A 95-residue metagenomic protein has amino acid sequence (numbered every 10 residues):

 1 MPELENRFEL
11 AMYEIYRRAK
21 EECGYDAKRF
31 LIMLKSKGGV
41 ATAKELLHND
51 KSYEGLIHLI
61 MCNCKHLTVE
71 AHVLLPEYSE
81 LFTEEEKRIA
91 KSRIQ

Functional and structural regions predicted by a protein language model:
M1, E9, Y53-L56, C64: Generic N-terminal initiation segments characterized by hydrophobic and/or small/turn-forming residues
M1-E22: Charged, compositionally biased N-terminal leader segments and the immediate start of the first structured element
E3-L10, L34-K37, L47, L81 (+1 more regions): Alpha-helix boundary/N-cap detector
L10, R17-R18, I32, E84 (+2 more regions): Polar/charged alpha-helical tracts
A11-Y13, Y25-A27, K51-E54, L67 (+2 more regions): Accessory DNA-engaging acidic/polar modules
Y16-C62: Amphipathic alpha-helical packing elements
N63-Q95: Amphipathic alpha-helical binding modules
